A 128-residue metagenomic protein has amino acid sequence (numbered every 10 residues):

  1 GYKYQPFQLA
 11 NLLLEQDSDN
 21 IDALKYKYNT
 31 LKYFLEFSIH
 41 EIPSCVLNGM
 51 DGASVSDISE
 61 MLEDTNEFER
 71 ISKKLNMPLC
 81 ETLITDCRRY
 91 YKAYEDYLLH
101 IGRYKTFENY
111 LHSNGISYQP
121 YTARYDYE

Functional and structural regions predicted by a protein language model:
G1-Q8, Y33-K74: Short coil/linker segments at helix-helix boundaries
P6, D19-A23, S72-L83: Residue-level recognition of tetratricopeptide repeat
L14-E15, R70: Conserved structural position within tetratricopeptide repeats
L24, V55, S59, E81-T85: Short, charged, amphipathic alpha-helical segments
L24-Y28, E41-I42: Alpha-solenoid helical repeat scaffolds
T30-Y33, F37, I71, C87-Y97: TPR/TPR-like alpha-solenoid repeats
C80-E128: Eukaryotic acidic, Ser/Thr-rich intrinsically disordered low-complexity regions
